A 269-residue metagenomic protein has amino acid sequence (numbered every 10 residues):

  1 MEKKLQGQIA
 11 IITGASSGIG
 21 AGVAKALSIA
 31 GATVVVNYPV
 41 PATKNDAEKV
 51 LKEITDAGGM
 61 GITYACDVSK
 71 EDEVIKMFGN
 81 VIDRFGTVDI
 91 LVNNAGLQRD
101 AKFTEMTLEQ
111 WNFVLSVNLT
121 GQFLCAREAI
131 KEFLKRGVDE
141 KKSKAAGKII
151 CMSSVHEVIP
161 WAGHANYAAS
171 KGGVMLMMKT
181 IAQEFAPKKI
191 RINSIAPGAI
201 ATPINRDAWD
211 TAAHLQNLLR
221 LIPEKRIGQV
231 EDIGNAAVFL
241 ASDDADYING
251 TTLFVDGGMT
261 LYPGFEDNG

Functional and structural regions predicted by a protein language model:
I9, S16-G18: Conserved glycine-rich cofactor-binding loop
A32-E48: Conserved glycine-rich Rossmann-like NAD(P)H-binding loop of the short-chain dehydrogenase/reductase
K102-F103, Q110-L115, L218: Substrate-binding pocket helix/loop in short-chain dehydrogenase/reductase
A126, S170, M178: Active-site helix of classical SDR
S154: Residue(s) in the substrate-gating loop at a strand-loop-helix junction that position the organic substrate next
I159, V238, N249-G269: Short C-terminal tail/terminal secondary-structure segment of NAD(P)H-dependent dehydrogenase/reductase domains
A186, R191, I248-G250: Short, small/polar-rich loop/turn modules that mediate ligand/substrate recognition or access, typified
